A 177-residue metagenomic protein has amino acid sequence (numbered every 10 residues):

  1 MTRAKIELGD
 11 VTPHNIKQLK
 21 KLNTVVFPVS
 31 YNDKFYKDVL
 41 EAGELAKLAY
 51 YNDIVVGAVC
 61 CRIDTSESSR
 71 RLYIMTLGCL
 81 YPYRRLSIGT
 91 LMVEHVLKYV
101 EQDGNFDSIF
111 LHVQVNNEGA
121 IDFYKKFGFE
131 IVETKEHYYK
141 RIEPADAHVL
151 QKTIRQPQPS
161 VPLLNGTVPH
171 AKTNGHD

Functional and structural regions predicted by a protein language model:
T2-I6, D10-R84, V93-G104, T153-P159 (+1 more regions): Acetyl-CoA-dependent GNAT
K21-F27, V113-V115, G128-F129: Alpha-helical interaction segments
G43, S68, N117, R141-A145: Short acidic/glycine-enriched loop/turn segments that link adjacent beta-strands
T76, L80-E94, D103, S108 (+2 more regions): Conserved glycine-rich acetyl-CoA-binding loop
F110-H112, K125-V149: Conserved catalytic-core motifs of GNAT/GCN5-like acyltransferases
L111, I121, L150, P169-H170: A generic signature of intrinsically disordered, low-complexity regions enriched in glycine/proline and charged/polar
V115, K135, I154: Short, flexible active-site-adjacent loop segments at beta-strand->alpha-helix junctions, enriched in small/polar
